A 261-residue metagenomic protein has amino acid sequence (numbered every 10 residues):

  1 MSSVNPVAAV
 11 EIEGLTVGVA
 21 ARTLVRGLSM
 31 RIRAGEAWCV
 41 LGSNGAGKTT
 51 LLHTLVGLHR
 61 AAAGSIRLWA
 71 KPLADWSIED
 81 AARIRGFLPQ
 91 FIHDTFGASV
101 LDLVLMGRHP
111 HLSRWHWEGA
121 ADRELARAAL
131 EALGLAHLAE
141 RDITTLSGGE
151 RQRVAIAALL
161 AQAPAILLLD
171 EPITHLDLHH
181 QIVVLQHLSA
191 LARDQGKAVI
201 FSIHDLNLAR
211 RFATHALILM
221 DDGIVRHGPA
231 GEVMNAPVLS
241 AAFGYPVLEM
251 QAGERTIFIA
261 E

Functional and structural regions predicted by a protein language model:
L41-S43: The feature captures the beta-strand-to-loop junction immediately N-terminal to the Walker
V56: Helix-to-loop junction immediately C-terminal to a conserved catalytic motif
G64-P72, A81: Conserved ABC transporter NBD signature motif
L105, A120-L138: Conserved ABC ATPase "signature" region
D142-L146, E150: Conserved ABC ATPase signature
L167-E171: Catalytic Walker B motif of ABC-type/P-loop ATPase nucleotide-binding domains
A216-P229: H-loop (His-switch) and adjacent beta-strand-loop-beta switch element of ABC-type ATPase nucleotide-binding domains
